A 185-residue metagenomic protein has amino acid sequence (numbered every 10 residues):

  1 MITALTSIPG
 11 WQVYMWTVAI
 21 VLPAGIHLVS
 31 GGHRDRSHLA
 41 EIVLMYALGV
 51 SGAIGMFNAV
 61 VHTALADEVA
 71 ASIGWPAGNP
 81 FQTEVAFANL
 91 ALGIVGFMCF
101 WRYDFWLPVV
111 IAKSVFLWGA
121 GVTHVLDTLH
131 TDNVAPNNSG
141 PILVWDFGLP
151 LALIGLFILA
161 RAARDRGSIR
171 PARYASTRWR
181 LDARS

Functional and structural regions predicted by a protein language model:
M1-L22: Hydrophobic transmembrane alpha-helical segments in integral membrane proteins
A24-H27, M98, P150-I169: Membrane-water interface at the C-terminal end of transmembrane alpha helices
V29-A47, W101-W106: Membrane-interface helix-boundary motifs at transmembrane edges
A47-L48, G74-N89: A loop-to-helix transmembrane entry motif
A71-P80, N133-W145: Non-cytosolic membrane-interface motifs at loop->transmembrane helix junctions
A88-A91, I111-D127, G148-L149: Hydrophobic alpha-helical membrane segments
F100-V109, V122-S139: Membrane-helix boundary connector in multi-pass membrane proteins
D165-S185: Short, highly charged, low-complexity non-transmembrane loops/tails of multi-pass membrane proteins
